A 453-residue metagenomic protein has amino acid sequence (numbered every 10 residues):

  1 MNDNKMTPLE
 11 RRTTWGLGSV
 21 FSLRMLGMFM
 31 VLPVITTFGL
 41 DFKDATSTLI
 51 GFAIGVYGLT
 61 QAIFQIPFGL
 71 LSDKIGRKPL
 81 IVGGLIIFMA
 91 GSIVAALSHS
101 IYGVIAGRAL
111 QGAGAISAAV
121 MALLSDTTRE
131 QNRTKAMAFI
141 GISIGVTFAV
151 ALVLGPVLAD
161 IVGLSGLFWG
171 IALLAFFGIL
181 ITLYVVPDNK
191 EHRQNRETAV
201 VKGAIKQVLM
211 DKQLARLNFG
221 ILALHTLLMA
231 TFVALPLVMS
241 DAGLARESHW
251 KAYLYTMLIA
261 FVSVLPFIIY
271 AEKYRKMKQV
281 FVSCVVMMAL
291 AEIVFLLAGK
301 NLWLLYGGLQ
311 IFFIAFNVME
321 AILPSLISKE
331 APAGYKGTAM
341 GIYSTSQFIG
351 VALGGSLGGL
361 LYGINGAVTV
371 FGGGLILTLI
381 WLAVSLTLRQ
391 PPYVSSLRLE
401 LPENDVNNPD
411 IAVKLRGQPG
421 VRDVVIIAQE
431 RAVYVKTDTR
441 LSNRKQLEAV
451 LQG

Functional and structural regions predicted by a protein language model:
N2-E10, P187-N218: Juxtamembrane intracellular "pre-TM" segments in multi-pass secondary transporters
D44, G76, L97-Y102, A298-K300: Helix-breaking motifs and short loop linkers at transmembrane-helix boundaries and internal kinks in secondary membrane
I63-H99: Conserved MFS/SLC helix-loop-helix module at the cytosolic interface between two early adjacent transmembrane helices
Q65-G76, S263-K276: Helix-to-loop junctions at the C-terminal end of transmembrane segments in multipass secondary transporters
K74-G84, E272-V285: Cytoplasmic membrane-interface "Motif A"-like loop-to-helix N-cap segments of 12-TM Major Facilitator Superfamily
G107-I144: Cytoplasmic helix-loop-helix junction between adjacent transmembrane helices in 12-TM secondary transporters
I140-L183: Helix-loop-helix hairpin linking two adjacent transmembrane segments in secondary transporters
L173-H192, W381-R389: C-terminal membrane-cytosol helix-exit motif in multi-pass small-molecule transporters
